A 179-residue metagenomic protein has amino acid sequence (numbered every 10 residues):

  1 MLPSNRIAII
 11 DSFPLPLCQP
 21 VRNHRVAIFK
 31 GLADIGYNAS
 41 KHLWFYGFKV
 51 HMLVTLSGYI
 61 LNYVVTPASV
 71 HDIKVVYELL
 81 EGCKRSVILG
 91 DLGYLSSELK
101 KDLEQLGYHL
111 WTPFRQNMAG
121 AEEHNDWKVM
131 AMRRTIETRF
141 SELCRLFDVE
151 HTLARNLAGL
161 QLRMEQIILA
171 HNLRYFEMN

Functional and structural regions predicted by a protein language model:
M1-N179: Short alpha-helical elements
